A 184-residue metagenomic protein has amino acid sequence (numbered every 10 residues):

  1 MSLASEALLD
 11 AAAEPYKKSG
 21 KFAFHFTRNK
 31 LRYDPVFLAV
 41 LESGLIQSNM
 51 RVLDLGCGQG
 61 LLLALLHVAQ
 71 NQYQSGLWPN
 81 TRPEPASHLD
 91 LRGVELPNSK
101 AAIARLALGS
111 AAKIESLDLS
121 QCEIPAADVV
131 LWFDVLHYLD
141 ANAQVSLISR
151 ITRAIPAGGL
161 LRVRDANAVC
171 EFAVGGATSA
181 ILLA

Functional and structural regions predicted by a protein language model:
S2-S43, S48, Q59-E123, N142 (+1 more regions): Class I (Rossmann-like) S-adenosyl-L-methionine-dependent methyltransferase catalytic domain, capturing the SAM-binding
L55: Conserved beta-strand/loop positions that form the S-adenosyl-L-methionine
D128: Conserved acidic residues
L131: A conserved beta-strand element that flanks and buttresses the S-adenosyl-L-methionine
D134-V135: Short catalytic micro-motifs in class I SAM-dependent methyltransferases
V145-A157: A short glycine-rich, Lys/Arg-flanked "PGG" loop and its adjoining helix->strand segment in the class I
